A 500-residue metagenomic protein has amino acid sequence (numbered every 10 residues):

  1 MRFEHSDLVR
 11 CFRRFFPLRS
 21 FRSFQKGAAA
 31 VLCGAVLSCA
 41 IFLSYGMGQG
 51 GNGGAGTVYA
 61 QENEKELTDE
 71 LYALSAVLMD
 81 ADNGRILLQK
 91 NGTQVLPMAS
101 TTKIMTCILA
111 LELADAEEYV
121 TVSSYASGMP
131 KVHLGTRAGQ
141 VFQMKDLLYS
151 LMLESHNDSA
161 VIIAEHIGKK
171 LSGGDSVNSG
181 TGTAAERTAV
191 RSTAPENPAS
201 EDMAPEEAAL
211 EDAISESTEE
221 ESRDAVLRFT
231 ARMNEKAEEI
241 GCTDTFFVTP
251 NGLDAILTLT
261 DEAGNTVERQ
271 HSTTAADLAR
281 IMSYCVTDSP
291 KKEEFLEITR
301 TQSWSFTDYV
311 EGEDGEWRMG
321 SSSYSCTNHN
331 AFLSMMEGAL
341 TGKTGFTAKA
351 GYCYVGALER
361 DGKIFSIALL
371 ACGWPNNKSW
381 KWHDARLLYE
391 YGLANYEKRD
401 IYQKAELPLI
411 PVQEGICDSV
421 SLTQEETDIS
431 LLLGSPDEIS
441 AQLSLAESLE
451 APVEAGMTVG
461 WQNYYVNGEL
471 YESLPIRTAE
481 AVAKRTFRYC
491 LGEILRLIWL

Functional and structural regions predicted by a protein language model:
M1-Q61, S200, P205, C490 (+1 more regions): Gram-positive cell-envelope targeting signals
A28-T101, E112, A116-E118, V177-G180 (+2 more regions): Beta-lactamase-like hydrolase cores
A60, T68-D69, I162-A184, D202 (+2 more regions): A conserved catalytic-loop motif detector
L71-L74, A81-D82, Q89-T93, T101-T102 (+15 more regions): Extracytoplasmic
M79-A81, S123-Y125, M152-H156, I163-I167 (+5 more regions): Active-site-proximal beta-strand/loop segments in catalytic clefts of secreted hydrolases
V95-I104, A138-K145, L153-N157, K170 (+5 more regions): Soluble non-cytosolic domains of exported or imported proteins
D115-G139, T299-V310: Short, glycine/proline-biased beta-turn/loop segments that scaffold the active-site neighborhood
T266-L500: Domain-terminus/edge residues, biased toward the C-terminal soluble/receptor-binding domains of extracytoplasmic
